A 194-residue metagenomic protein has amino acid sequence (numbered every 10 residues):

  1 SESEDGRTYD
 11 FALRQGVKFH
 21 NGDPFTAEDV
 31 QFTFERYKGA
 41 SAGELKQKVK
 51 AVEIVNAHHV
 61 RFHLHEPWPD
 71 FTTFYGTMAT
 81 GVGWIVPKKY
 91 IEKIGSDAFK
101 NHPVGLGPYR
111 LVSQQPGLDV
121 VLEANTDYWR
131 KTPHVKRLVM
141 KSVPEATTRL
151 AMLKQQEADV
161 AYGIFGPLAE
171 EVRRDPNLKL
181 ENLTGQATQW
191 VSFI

Functional and structural regions predicted by a protein language model:
S1-S41, V55, R61, R149-M152: Aromatic- and charge-enriched surface segment that lines or borders ligand/interaction sites
A12, K18, E44-Y90: Surface-exposed binding/hinge segments that line and control ligand-binding clefts or catalytic entry sites
R14, R36, D97, N125-E171 (+1 more regions): Ligand-site clamp/hinge motif
K18, V30, E35-A42, P67-P69 (+4 more regions): Sec-exported extracytoplasmic/periplasmic mature domains
D23, F71-G81, L106, W190-I194: A structural "hinge/loop" feature
E35, M78-R137, T147: Gly/Pro-rich hinge or "lid" segments in bacterial periplasmic/extracellular proteins
K46-K48, E170-N182: Ligand-binding "clamshell"
E123-T126, T188-I194: A bilobed periplasmic-binding-protein/Venus flytrap-type ligand-binding module shared by bacterial periplasmic
